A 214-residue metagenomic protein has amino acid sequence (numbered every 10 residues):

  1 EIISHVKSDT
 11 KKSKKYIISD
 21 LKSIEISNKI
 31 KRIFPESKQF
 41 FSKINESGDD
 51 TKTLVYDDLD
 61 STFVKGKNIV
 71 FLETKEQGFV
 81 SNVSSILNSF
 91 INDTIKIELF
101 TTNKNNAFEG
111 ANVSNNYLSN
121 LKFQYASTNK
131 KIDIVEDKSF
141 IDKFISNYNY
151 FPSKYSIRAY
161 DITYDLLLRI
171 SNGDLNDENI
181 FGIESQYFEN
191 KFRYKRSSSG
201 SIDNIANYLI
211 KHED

Functional and structural regions predicted by a protein language model:
E1-D214: Extracytosolic ligand-binding ectodomains
